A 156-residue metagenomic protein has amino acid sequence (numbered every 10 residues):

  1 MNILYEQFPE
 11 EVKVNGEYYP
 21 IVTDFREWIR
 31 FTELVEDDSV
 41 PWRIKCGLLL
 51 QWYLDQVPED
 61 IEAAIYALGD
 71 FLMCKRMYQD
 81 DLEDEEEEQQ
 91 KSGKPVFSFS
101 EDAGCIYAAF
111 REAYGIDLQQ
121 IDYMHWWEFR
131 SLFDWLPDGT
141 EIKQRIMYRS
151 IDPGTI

Functional and structural regions predicted by a protein language model:
M1-Y18, R26-V40, G47-I156: Charged interaction scaffolds used for protein-protein
